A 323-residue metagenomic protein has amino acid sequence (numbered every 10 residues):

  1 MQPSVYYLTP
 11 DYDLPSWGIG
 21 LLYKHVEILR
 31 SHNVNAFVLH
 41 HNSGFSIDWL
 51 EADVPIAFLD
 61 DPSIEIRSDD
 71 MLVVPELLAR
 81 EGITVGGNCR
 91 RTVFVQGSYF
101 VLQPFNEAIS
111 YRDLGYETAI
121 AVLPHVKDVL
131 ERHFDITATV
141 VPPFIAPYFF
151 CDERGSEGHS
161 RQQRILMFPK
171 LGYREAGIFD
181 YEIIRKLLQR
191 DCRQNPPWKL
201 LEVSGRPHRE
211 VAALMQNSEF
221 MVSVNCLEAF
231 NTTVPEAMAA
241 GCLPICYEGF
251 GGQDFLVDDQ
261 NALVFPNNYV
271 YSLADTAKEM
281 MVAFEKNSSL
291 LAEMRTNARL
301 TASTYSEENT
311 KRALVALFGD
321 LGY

Functional and structural regions predicted by a protein language model:
M1-M71, F250-G252, V264-F265, T304-E308: N-terminal pre-catalytic "stem/leader" segment of glycosyltransferase-like enzymes
G18-L21, D128-I136, V140-H208: Conserved catalytic-core segment of nucleotide-activated headgroup transferases in glycan assembly
F37, H41-Y116: Extended catalytic core of nucleotide-activated donor transferases of GT-like folds
A212, P235-A239, Q253-D254: Short alpha-helical segment that forms part of, or immediately flanks, the ligand-binding pocket in carbohydrate-active
C226: Aromatic "clamp/platform" in nucleotide-sugar-dependent glycosyltransferases that forms part of the donor/acceptor
L243-C246: Short hydrophobic beta-strand element within catalytic cores of glycosyltransferases and related nucleotide-activated
D258-D259, L263-D275, M281-S288: Conserved acidic donor-binding segment of nucleotide-sugar-dependent glycosyltransferases
E285-G319: A charged, aromatic-enriched C-terminal amphipathic alpha-helix characteristic of glycosyltransferases across folds
